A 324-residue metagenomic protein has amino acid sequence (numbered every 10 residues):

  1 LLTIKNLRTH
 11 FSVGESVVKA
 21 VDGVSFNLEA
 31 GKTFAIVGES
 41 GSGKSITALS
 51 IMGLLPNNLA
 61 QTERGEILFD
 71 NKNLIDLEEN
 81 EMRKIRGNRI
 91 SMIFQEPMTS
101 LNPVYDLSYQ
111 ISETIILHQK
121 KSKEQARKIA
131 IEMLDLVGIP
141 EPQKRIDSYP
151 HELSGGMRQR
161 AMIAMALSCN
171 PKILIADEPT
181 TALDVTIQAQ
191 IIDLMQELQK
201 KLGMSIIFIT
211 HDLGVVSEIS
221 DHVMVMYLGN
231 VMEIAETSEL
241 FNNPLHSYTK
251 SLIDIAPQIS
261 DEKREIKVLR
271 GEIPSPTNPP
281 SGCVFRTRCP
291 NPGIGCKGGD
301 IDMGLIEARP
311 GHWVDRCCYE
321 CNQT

Functional and structural regions predicted by a protein language model:
A60, L74-S91, L117, E239-P244 (+1 more regions): ABC ATPase NBD coupling module
T62-N73: Conserved ABC transporter NBD signature motif
P140-Q143, I234-T324: Short catalytic/signature loops enriched in Gly
S148-L153, M157: Conserved ABC ATPase signature
S168-K172: A short, proline-enriched helix->beta-strand linker immediately N-terminal to the Walker B motif in ABC-type P-loop
I175, P179, L183, I187-E265: P-loop NTP-binding/switch modules centered on Walker-like glycine-rich loops
